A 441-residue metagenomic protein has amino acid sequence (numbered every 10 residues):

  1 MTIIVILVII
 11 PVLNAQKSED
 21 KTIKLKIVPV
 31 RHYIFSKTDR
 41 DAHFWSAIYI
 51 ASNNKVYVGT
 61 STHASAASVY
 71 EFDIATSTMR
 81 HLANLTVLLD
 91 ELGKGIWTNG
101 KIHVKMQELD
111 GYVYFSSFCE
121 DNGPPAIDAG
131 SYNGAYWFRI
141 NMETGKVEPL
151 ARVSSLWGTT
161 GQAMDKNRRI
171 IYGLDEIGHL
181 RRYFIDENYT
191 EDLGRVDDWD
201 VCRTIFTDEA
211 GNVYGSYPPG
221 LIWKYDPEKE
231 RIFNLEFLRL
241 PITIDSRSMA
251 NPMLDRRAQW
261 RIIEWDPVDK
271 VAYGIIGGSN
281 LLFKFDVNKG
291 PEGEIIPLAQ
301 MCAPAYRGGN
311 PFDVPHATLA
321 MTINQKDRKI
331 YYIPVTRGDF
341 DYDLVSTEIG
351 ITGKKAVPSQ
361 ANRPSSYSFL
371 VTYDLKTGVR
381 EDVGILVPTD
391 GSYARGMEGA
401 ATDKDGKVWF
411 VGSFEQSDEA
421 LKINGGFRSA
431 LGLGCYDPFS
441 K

Functional and structural regions predicted by a protein language model:
S18-D41: A short helix->beta-strand "capping" segment at the edge of beta-propeller domains
H32-K37, A83-T98, A151-W157, D197-D198 (+3 more regions): Surface-exposed loop and turn segments in beta-propeller and other repeat-based domains that flank or scaffold
Y33-A67: Beta-strand-rich domains and repeat architectures in extracellular enzymes and scaffolds, especially beta-propellers
A42-A47, D90-K105, L156-M164, W199-E209 (+5 more regions): Repeated scaffold domains used in trafficking and secretory/extracellular systems, primarily beta-propellers
I50-N53, E108-D110, D165-R168, T207-A210 (+3 more regions): Residue-level detector of Asp-centered blade-edge/turn motifs that repeat once per structural unit in beta-propeller
T62-H63, C119-D121, E176-I177, P218-P219 (+3 more regions): Residue-level signature of beta-propeller blades and closely related beta-rich strand-turn architectures in secreted
F115-Y132, I333-S365, S413-A430: Short, conserved, GDST-rich strand-edge loop motifs in beta-rich repeat architectures
E398-K441: Blade-level signature of beta-propeller repeat domains, shared across WD40, Kelch, NHL, RCC1 and BNR/Asp-box propellers
